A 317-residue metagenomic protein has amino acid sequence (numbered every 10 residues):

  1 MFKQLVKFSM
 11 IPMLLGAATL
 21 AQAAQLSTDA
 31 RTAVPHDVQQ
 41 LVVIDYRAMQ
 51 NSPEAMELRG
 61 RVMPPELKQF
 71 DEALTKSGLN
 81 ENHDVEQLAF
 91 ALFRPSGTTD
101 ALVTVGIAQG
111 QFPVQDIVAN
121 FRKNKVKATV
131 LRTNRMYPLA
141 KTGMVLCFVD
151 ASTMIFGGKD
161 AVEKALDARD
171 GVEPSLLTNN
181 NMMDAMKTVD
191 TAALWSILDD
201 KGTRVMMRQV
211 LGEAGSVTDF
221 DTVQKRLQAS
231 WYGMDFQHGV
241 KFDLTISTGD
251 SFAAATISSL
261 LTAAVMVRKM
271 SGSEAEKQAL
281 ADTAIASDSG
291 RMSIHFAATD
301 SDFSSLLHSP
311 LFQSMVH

Functional and structural regions predicted by a protein language model:
M1-M13: Bacterial N-terminal signal peptides that target proteins for export
L15-Q22: C-terminal segment of classical bacterial N-terminal signal peptides
A23-A140, M182-T222, S259-A286, R291-S293 (+2 more regions): Structural boundary/hinge residues at secondary-structure and domain interfaces
V42, T142-G171, G239, A284-F303: A short, solvent-exposed beta-edge/loop patch
L88-A91, M144-F148, D221-D235: Broad, structure-driven detector of short, well-ordered beta-strand segments within folded domains
V145-M207: A conserved glycine-rich beta-strand in the N-terminal activation segment of trypsin-fold
K225-F252: Internal helical hairpin/lid segments
G239, S247-M270: A hydrophobic, small-residue-rich beta->alpha segment in the mid-to-C-terminal subdomain of diverse proteins
